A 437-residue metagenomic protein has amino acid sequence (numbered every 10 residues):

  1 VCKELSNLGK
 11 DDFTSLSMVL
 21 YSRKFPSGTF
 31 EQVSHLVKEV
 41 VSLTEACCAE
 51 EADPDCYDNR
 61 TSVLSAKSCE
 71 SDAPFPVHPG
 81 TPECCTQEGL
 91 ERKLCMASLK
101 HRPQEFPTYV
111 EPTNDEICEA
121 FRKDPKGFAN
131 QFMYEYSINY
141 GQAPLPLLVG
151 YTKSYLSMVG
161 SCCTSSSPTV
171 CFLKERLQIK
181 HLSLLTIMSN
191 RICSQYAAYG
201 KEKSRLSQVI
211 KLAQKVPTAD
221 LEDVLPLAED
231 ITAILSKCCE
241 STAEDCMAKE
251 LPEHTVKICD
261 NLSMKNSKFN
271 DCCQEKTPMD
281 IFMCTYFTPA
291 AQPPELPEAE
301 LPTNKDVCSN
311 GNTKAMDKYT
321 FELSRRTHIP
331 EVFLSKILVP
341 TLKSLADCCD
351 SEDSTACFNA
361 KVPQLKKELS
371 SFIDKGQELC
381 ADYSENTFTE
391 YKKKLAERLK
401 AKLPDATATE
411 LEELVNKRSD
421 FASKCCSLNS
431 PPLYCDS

Functional and structural regions predicted by a protein language model:
V1-S437: General marker for long, soluble alpha-helical cores
